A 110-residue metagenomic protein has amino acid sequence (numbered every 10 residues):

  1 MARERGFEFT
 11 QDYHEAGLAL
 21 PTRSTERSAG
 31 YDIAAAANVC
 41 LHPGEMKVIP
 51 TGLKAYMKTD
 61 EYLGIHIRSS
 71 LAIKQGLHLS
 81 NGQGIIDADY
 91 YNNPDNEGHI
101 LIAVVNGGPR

Functional and structural regions predicted by a protein language model:
M1-R110: DUTPase catalytic domain/fold
